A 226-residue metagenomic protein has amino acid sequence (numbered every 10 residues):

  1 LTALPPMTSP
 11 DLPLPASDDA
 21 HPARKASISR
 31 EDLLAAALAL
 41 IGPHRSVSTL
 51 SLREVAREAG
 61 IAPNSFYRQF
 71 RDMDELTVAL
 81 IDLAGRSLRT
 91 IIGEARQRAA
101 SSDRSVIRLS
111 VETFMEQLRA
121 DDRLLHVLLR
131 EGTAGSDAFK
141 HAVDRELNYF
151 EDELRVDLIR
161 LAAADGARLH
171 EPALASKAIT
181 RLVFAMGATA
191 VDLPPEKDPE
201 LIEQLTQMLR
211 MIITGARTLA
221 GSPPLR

Functional and structural regions predicted by a protein language model:
L1-I28, D165, A220-R226: N-terminal intrinsically disordered/low-complexity leader segments
A3-P13, A167-V191, E196-I212: Hydrophobic alpha-helical segments that form the core of small-molecule binding pockets and/or dimer interfaces
D32, L40-E75, A79: Helix-turn-helix
L33-I41, A84, F114, V183: Short hydrophobic clusters on alpha-helical segments that form packing/core surfaces in small helical domains
F70, T77-A84, L128, F150: Alpha-helical DNA-contacting segments of helix-turn-helix folds
A79, G93-A120, I179, I202: Hydrophobic alpha-helical connector segments
R86, T90, Q117, D137-A163 (+3 more regions): Amphipathic alpha-helical packing segments from all-alpha helical-bundle domains
R119-D137, R155, A188-D192: Amphipathic alpha-helical segments used for helix-helix packing
